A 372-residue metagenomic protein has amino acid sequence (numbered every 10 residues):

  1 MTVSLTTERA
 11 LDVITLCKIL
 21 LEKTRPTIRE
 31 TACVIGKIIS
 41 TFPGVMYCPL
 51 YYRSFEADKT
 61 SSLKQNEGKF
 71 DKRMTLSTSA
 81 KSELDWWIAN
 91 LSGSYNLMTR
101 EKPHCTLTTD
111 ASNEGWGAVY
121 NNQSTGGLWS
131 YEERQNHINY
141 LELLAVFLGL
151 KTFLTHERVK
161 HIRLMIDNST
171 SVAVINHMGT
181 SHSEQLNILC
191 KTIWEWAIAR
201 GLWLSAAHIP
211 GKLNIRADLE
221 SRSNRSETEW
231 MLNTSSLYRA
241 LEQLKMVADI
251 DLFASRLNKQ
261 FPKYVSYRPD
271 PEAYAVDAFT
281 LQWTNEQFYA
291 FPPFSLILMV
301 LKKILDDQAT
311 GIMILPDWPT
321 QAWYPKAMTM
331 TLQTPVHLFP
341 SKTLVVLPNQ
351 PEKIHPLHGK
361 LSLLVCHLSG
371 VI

Functional and structural regions predicted by a protein language model:
M1-N96, G211: C-terminal reverse transcriptase regions that engage the nucleic-acid substrate
M1-T2, I38, F42, G201-Q243: C-terminal functional segments of enzyme domains
V13, L20, I35-G36, F55 (+10 more regions): Mobile genetic element proteins and their domesticated derivatives, centered on retroelements and DNA transposons
I19, N121-L144, T152, N168-N187: A short, polar/acidic, helix/strand-boundary loop motif
F70, L76-L91, S226-E286: SAM-dependent nucleic-acid methyltransferase catalytic core
R100-N113, D251-S255: Two-metal-ion RNase H-like nuclease active-site motif
L150-L219: RNase H catalytic domain
A248-I372: Class I S-adenosyl-L-methionine-dependent methyltransferase catalytic core
